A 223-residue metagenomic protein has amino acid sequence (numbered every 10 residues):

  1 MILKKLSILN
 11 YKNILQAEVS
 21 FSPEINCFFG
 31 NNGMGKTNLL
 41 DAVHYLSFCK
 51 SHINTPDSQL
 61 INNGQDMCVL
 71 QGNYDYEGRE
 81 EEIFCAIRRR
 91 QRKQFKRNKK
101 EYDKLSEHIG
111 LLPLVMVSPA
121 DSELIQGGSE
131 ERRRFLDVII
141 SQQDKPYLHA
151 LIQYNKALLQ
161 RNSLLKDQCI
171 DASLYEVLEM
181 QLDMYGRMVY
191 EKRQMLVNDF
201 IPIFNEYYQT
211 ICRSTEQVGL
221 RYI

Functional and structural regions predicted by a protein language model:
M1-Y45: Pre-Walker A-like glycine/lysine-rich segment at the N-terminus of P-loop NTPase domains
A17-V19, R79-I83, V218: Short beta-strand segments
G30, F48, R213: Short, conserved catalytic or interaction motifs in soluble domains
Y45-F48, S163: Regular, well-ordered alpha-helical segments
S47-E131, D137-Q143, Y147, I201-Q209: Nucleotide-state sensing region of NTPase/ATPase domains
R88, R221-I223: Short loop/turn motifs enriched for small/polar and acidic residues
E123-S214, I223: An accessory alpha-helical subdomain
